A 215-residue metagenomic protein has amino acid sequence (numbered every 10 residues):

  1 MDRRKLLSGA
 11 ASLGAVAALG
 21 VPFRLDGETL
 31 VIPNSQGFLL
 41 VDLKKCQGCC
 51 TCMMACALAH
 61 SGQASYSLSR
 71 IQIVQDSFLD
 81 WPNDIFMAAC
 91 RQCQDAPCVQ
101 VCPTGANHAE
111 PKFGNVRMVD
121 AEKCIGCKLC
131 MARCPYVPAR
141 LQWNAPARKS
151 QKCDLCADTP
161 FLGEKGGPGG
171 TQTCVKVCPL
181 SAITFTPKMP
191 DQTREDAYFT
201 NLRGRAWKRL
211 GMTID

Functional and structural regions predicted by a protein language model:
M1-G14: N-terminal secretory signal peptides and thylakoid transit peptides that target proteins across membranes
G20-A55, L202-D215: C-terminal segment of N-terminal export signals and the immediately downstream linker at the start of the mature
D26-L39, K44-K45, S65-F86: A structural preference for long, well-packed, hydrophobic secondary-structure segments
G27, T51-I73, D95-K123, L129-R148 (+1 more regions): Iron-sulfur cluster-binding cysteine motifs and their immediate structural context in ferredoxin-like electron-transfer
Q36-L40, K44-K45, W81-D84, R91-C93 (+3 more regions): Short, flexible, mixed-charge glycine/proline-rich loop motifs that serve as phosphate/nucleic-acid-contacting
F78-D95, C127-P138, C156-Q172, V177 (+1 more regions): Short Fe-S-cluster ligation motifs
R148-A157: Solvent-exposed, charged amphipathic helical/linker segments at domain boundaries
F199: Portal/gating segments that form or line small-molecule/metal binding sites
